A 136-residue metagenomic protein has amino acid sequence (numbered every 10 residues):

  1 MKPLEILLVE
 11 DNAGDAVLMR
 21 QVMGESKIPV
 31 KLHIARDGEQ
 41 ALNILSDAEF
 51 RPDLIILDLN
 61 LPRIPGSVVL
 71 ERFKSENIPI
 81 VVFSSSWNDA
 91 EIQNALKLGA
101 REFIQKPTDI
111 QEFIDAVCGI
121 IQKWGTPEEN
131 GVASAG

Functional and structural regions predicted by a protein language model:
E10: Conserved acidic carboxylate
A13-H33: Two-component/phosphorelay signaling modules centered on CheY-like receiver
R20, I34-L54: Acidic, metal-coordinating helix/loop segments flanking the phosphotransfer/catalytic sites of two-component signaling
L57-D58: Active-site residues of response regulator receiver
P62, N88: The feature encodes the CheY-like receiver
P65-I78: Short amphipathic alpha-helix used as the core "switch/output" element in two-component signaling
F83-S84: Hydrophobic/aromatic residues positioned on beta-strands within the core alpha/beta folds
A90, T108-C118: C-terminal output helix
